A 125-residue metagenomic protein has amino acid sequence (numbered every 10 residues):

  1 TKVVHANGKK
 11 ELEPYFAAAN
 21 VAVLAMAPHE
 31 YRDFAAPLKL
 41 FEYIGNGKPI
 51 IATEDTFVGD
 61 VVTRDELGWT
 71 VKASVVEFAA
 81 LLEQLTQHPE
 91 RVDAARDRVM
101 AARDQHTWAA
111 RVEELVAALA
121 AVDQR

Functional and structural regions predicted by a protein language model:
T1-F16: Nucleotide-activated donor-binding/catalytic signature segment of Leloir-type glycosyltransferases, i.e., the conserved
K10-E13, P37-N46, T56-D60: Short alpha-helical segment that forms part of, or immediately flanks, the ligand-binding pocket in carbohydrate-active
V21-L24, E42-T53: Short hydrophobic beta-strand element within catalytic cores of glycosyltransferases and related nucleotide-activated
A25-M26, A36, T53-E54, V71-A73: Conserved acidic donor-binding loop of glycosyltransferase catalytic domains
P28-H29, P49, T56-F57: Flexible glycine-rich beta->alpha loop in the catalytic core of nucleotide-sugar glycosyltransferases
F34, D55-D65, T70: Short acidic/histidine- and often glycine-rich active-site loop of Leloir-type glycosyltransferases that engages
R64-V76, E83-E90: Conserved acidic donor-binding segment of nucleotide-sugar-dependent glycosyltransferases
A73, E90-L119: A charged, aromatic-enriched C-terminal amphipathic alpha-helix characteristic of glycosyltransferases across folds
